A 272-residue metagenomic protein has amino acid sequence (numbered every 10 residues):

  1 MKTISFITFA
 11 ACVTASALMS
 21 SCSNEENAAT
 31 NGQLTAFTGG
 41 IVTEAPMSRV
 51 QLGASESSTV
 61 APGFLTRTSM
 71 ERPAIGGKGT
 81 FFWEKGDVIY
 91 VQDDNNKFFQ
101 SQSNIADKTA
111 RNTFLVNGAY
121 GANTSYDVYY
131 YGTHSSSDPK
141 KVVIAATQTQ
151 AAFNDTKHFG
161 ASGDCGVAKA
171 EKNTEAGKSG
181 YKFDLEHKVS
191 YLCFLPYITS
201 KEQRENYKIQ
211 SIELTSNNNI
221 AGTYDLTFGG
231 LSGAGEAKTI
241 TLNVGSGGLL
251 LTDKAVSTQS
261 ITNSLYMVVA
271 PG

Functional and structural regions predicted by a protein language model:
K2-V13, A17-G272: Sec-type signal peptide cleavage vicinity
